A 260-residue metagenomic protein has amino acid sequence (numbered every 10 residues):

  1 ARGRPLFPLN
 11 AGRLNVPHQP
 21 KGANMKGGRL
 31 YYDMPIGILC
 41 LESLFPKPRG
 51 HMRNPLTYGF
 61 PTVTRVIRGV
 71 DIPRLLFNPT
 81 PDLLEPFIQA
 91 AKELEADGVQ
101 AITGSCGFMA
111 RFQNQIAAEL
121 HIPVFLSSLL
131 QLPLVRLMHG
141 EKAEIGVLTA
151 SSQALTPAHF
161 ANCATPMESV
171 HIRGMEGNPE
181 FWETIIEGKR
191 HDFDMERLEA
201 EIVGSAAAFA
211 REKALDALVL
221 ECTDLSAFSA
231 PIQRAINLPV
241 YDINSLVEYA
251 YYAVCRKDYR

Functional and structural regions predicted by a protein language model:
R2-N24: Short, Lys/Arg-enriched N-terminal segments with co-localized hydrophobic residues within the first ~10-30 amino acids
G22-L84, S151-F193: N-terminal glycine-rich anion-binding loop in soluble enzyme alpha/beta folds
L44, A101-Q113, S128-Q131, A150-A154 (+2 more regions): Gly/Ser/Thr-rich loops at beta-strand to alpha-helix junctions that form or flank small-molecule/cofactor-binding
F77-A90, R197-S205: Glycine-rich, highly charged phosphate/nucleotide-binding loops
E95, R136, A210-R211: Non-catalytic positions within long, well-ordered alpha-helices that form the structural scaffold/packing of enzyme
A117-M138, Q233-Y251: Short, acidic/small-residue loops that bind anionic groups at enzyme active sites
H191, R197-P231: Charge-patterned, long linear interaction tracts outside catalytic cores
E221, L225-A227, Y241-R260: C-terminal functional extensions of proteins
